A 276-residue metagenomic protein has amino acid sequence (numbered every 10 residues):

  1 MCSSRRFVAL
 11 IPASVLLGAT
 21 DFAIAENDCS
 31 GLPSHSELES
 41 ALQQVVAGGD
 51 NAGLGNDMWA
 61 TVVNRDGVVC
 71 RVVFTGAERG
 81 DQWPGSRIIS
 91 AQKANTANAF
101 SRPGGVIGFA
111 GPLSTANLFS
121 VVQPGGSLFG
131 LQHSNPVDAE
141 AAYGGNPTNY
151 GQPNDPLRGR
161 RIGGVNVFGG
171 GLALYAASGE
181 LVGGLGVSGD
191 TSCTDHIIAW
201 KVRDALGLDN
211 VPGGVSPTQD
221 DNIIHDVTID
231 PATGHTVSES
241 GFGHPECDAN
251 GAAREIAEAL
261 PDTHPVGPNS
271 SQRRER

Functional and structural regions predicted by a protein language model:
M1-L10: Bacterial N-terminal signal peptides that target proteins for export
S4-R5, T20, T194: Residue-level micro-sites within transmembrane alpha helices that shape and flank functional polar/acidic positions
A9-A19: Bacterial N-terminal signal peptides
D21-A25: Sec/Tat signal peptide C-region and signal peptidase I cleavage site
E26-R276: Flexible, solvent-exposed loop/hinge segments and secondary-structure transition points
